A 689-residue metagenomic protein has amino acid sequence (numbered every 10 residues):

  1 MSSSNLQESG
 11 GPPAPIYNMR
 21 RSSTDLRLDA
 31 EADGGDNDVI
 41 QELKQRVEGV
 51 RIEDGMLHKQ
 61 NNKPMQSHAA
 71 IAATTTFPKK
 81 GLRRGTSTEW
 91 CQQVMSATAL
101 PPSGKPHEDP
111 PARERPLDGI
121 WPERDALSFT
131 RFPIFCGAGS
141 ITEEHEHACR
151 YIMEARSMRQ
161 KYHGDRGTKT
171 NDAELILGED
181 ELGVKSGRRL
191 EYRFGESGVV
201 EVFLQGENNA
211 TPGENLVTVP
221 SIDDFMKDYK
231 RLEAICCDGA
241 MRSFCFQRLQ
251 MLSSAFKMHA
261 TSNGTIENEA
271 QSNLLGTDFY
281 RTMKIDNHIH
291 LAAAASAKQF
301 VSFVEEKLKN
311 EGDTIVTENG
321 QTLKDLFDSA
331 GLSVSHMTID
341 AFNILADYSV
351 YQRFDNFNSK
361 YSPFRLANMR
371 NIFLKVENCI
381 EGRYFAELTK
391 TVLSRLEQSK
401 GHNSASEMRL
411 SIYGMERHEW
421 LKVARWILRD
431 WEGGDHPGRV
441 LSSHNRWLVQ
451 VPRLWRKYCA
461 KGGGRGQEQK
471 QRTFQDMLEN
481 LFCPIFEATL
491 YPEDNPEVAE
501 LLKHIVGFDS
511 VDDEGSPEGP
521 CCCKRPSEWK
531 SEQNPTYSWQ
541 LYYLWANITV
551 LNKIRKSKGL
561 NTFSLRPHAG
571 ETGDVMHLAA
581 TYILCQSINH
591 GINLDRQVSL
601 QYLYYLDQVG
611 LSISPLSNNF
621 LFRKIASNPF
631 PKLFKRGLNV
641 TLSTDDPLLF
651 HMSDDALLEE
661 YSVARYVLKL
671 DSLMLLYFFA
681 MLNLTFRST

Functional and structural regions predicted by a protein language model:
S2-T689: Metal-cofactor-binding active-site regions of metalloenzymes
